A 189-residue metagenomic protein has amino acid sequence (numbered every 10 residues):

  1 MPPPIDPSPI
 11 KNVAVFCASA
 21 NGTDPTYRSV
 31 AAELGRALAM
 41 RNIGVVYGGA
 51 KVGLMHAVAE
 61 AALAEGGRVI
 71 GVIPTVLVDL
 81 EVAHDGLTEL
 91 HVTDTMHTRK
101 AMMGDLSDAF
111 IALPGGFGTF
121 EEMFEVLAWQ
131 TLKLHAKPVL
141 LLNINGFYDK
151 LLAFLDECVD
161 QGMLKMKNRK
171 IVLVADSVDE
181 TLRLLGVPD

Functional and structural regions predicted by a protein language model:
P2-L106, I144-D189: A cross-family phosphate/adenosyl-ligand binding-site feature
L63, W129-K137, M163-L164: Arginine/glycine-rich "motif VI" loop of SF2 helicases in the C-terminal RecA-like domain
T98-K133, L140-N143: Active-site/ligand-binding-proximal alpha/beta "capping" segment
